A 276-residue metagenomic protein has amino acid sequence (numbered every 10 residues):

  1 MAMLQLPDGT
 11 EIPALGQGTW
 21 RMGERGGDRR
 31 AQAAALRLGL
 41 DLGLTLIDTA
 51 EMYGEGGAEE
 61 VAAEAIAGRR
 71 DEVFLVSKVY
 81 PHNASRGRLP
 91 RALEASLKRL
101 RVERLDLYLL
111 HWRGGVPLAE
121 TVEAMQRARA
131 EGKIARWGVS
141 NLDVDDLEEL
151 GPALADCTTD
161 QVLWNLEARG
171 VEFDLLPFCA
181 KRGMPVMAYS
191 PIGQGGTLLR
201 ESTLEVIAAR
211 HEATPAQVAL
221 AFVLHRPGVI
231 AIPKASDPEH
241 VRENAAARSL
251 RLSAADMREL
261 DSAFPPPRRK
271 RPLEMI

Functional and structural regions predicted by a protein language model:
M1-V73, M184, M275-I276: N-terminal binding-site loop/beta-alpha segment at the start of enzyme catalytic domains that lines or forms
L6-P7, L40-D41, A63-D71, E94-E103 (+3 more regions): Acidic (Asp/Glu)-rich catalytic clusters
T10-L15, G43-L46, R70-V73, V102-D106 (+4 more regions): Short, well-ordered coil/turn segments that N-cap beta-strands
G18-R30, S77-G87, H111: Active-site mouth loops of central-metabolism enzymes
G26-G39, S85-L100, D145-E149: Short, acidic/polar
E72-A84, L107-H111, N141-V144, L163: A short, structured active-site edge motif that brings together acidic residues
L100-V116: Active-site groove signature of glycoside hydrolases
R113-I276: Beta/alpha (TIM)-barrel catalytic core signal, keyed to glycine-rich beta->alpha loops juxtaposed to Asp/Glu that bind
